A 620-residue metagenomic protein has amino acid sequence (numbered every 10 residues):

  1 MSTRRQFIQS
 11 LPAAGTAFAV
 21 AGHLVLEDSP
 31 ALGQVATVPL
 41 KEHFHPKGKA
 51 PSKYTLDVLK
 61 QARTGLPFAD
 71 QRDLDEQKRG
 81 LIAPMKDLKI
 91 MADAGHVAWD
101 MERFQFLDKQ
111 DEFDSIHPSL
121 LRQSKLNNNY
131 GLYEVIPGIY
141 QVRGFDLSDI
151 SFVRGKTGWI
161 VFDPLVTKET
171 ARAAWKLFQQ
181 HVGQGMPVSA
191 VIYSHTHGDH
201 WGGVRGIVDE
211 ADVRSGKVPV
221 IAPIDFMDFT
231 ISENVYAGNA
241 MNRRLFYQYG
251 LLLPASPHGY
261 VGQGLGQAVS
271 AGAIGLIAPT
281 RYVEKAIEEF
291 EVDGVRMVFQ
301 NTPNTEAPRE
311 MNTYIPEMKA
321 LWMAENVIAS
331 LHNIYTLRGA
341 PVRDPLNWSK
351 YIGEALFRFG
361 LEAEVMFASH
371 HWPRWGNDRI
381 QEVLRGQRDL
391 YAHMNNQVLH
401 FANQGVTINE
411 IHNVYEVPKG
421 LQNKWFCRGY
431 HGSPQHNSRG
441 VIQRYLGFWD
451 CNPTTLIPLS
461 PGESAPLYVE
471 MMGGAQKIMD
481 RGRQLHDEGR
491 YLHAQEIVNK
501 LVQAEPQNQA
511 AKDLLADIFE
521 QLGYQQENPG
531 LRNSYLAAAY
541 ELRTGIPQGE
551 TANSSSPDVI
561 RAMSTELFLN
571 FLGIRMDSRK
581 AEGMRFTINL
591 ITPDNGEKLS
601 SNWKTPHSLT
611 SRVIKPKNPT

Functional and structural regions predicted by a protein language model:
M1, G22-H45: C-terminal segment of N-terminal export signals and the immediately downstream linker at the start of the mature
Q6-D28: N-terminal export signals
G33-A36, R481-E496, K500-Q507, K512 (+1 more regions): Feature captures hydrophobic
P39-L59, S330, S349-E410, V414-W449 (+2 more regions): Divalent-metal (often Zn2+) His-rich catalytic cores of metallo-beta-lactamase-fold enzymes
K125-G185, E310-I315, K319-E325: Conserved beta-strand hairpin/beta-sheet module of binuclear metal-dependent hydrolase folds, prominently
E134, I221, F226-P303, N347-L356: Metallo-beta-lactamase
T157-G158, K168-P219: Active-site metal-binding motif and surrounding structural segment of the metallo-beta-lactamase
G158-E169, A271, G275-T280, I287-Q404: Metallo-beta-lactamase
